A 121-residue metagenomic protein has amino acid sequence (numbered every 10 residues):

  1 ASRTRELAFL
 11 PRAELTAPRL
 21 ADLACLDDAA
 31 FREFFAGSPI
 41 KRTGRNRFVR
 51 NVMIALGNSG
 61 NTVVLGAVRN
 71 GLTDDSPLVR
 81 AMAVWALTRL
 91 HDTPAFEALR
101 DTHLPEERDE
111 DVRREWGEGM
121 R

Functional and structural regions predicted by a protein language model:
A1-E6, A67: Iron-sulfur cluster-binding cysteine motifs and their immediate structural context in ferredoxin-like electron-transfer
E6-E14, V64, F96-R113: HEAT/HEAT-like alpha-solenoid repeats
A13-N46, R50-V64: Alpha-helical adaptor scaffolds
A30-F35, G60-T73, H91-L104: Amphipathic alpha-helical scaffolding segments comprising HEAT/armadillo-like alpha-solenoid repeats
R45, D75-P77, R108-D109: Short inter-helical turns and helix N-cap capping residues of alpha-solenoid HEAT/ARM repeat scaffolds
V49-G60, R80-D92, R113-R121: Structural detector for internal amphipathic alpha-helices that build alpha-solenoid repeat scaffolds
V68-A81, W85-A86: Short secondary-structure subsegments characteristic of cysteine-rich extracellular domains
